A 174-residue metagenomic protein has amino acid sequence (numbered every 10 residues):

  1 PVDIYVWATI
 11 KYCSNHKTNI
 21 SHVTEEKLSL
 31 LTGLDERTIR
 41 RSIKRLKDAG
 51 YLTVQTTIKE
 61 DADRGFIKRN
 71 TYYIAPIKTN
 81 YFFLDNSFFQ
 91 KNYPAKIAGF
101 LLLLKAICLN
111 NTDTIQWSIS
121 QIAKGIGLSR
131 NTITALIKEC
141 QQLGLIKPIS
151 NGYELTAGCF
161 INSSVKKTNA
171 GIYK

Functional and structural regions predicted by a protein language model:
P1-K174: Electropositive, intrinsically flexible nucleic-acid-contacting patches
